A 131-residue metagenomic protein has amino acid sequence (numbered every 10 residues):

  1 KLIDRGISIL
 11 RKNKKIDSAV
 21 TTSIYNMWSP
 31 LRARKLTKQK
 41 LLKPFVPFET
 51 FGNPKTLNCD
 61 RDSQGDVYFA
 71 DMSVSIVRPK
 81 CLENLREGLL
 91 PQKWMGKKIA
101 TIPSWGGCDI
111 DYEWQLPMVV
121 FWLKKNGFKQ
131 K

Functional and structural regions predicted by a protein language model:
K1-G88: Conserved core of the sugar-phosphate nucleotidyltransferase
D66-K131: Conserved alpha/beta core of the MobA/IspD/sugar-nucleotide pyrophosphorylase nucleotidyltransferase superfamily
